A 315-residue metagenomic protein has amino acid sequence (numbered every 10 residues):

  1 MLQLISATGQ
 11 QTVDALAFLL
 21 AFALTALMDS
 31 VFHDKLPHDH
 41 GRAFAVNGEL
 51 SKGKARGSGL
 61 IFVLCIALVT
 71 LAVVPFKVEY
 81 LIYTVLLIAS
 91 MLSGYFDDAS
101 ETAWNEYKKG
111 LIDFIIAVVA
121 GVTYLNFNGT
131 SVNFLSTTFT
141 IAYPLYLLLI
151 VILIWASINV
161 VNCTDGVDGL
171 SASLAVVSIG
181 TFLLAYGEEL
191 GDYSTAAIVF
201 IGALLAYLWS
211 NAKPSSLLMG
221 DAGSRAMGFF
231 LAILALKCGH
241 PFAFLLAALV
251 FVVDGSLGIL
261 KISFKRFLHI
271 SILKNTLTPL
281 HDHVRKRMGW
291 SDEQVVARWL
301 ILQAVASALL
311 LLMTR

Functional and structural regions predicted by a protein language model:
L2-V253: "…together with the soluble PPM/PP2C metallo-phosphatase catalytic core" -> "…together with the soluble PPM/PP2C
S30-G53, A99-E101, I259-W290: Cytosolic, membrane-interface loops and tails of multi-pass inner-membrane proteins
F62, L231, L257, K261 (+1 more regions): Alpha-helix boundary/capping detector
N159, G166-S178, S271-V296: Solvent-exposed interhelical
A247-A248, M288, W299: Active-site proximal loops enriched in glycine and acidic residues that flank catalytic Cys/His/Asp and coordinate
L249-S263: Transmembrane helix segments
E293-M313: Final/C-terminal transmembrane alpha-helix of multipass membrane proteins
